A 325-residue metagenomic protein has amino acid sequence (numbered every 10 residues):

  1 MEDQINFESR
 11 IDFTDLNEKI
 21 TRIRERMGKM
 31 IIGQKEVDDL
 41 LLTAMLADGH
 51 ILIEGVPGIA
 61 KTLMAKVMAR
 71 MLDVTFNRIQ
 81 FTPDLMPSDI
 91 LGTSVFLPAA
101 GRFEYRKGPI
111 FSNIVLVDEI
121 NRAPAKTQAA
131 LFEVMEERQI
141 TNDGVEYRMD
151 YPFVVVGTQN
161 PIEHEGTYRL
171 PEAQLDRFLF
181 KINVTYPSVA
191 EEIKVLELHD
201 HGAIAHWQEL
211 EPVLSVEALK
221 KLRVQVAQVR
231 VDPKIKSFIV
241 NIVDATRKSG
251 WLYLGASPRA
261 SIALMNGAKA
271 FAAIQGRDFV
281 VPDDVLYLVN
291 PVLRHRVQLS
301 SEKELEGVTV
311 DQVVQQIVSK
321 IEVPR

Functional and structural regions predicted by a protein language model:
E2-R10, T14, T246-R325: C-terminal engagement/docking regions of AAA+ P-loop ATPases
F13-I59, V240, D244: Pre-Walker A (pre-P-loop) alpha-helix and adjacent loop at the N terminus of AAA/AAA+ ATPase modules, a conserved
L40-T43, F96-L116, V145: Conserved alpha-helical scaffold flanking the Walker A/P-loop in AAA+ ATPase domains
M45-T82: Walker A/P-loop
E54, T75-S88, G144-Y151: Short beta-strand-centered segment that lines the nucleotide-binding/catalytic pocket of NTP-utilizing
G55, D118-E119, A130: Walker B catalytic acidic pair
V56, I90, T158: P-loop (Walker A) phosphate-binding loop of NTP-binding proteins
L97-R102, A123, T127, M135-V229 (+1 more regions): Canonical AAA+ ATPase core
